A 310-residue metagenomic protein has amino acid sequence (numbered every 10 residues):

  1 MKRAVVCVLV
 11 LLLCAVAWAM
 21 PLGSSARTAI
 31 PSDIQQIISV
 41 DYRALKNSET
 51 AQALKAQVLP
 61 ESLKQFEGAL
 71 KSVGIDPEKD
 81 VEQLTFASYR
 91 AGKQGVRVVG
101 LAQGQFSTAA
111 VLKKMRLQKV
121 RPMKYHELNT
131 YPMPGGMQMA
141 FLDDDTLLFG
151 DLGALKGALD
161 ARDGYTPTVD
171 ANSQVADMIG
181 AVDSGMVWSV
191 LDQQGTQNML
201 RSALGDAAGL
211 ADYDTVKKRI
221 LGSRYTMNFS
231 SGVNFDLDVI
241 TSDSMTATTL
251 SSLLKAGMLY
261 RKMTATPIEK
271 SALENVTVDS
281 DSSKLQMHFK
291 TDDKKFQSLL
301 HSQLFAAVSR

Functional and structural regions predicted by a protein language model:
M1-A4: Positively charged n-region of N-terminal signal peptides that target proteins for export
C7-V16: Bacterial N-terminal signal peptides
A19-P134, A176-K217, S252-N275, K284-Q286 (+2 more regions): Structural boundary/hinge residues at secondary-structure and domain interfaces
I38, M133-G164, G232, T277-F296: A short, solvent-exposed beta-edge/loop patch
Q83-Y89, G135-L142, S223-M227: Short, surface-exposed beta-strand/loop micro-motifs that present aromatic residues
G95-R97, F106, H126, A140-L147 (+1 more regions): Short, solvent-exposed coil/turn segments at beta-strand boundaries
G136-L200: A conserved glycine-rich beta-strand in the N-terminal activation segment of trypsin-fold
K218-M245: Internal helical hairpin/lid segments
